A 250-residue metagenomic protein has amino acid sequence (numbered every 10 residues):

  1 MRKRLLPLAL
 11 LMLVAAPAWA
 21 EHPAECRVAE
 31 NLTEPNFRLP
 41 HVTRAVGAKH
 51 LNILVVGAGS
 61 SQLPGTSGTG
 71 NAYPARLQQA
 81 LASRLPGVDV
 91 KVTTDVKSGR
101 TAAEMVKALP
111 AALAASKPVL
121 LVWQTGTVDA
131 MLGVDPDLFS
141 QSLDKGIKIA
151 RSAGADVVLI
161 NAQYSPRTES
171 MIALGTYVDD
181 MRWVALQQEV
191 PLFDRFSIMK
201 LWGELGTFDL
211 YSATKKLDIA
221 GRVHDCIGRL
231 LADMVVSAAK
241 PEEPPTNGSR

Functional and structural regions predicted by a protein language model:
M1-P7: Bacterial N-terminal signal peptides that target proteins for export
A15-P17: N-terminal signal peptide c-region/cleavage motif recognized by signal peptidases
H22-A29, T94-R100, V122-M131, L186 (+1 more regions): Cell-envelope and extracellular/periplasmic
H22-T94, A111-K117: Serine-esterase "nucleophile elbow" of acetyl-processing enzymes
N52-V55, P86-S116, V128-L159: Internal alpha/beta domain cores that form substrate/cofactor-binding pockets in large enzymes and binding proteins
G59-Q62, K97-A103, G126-M131, Q163-R167 (+1 more regions): Solvent-exposed loop/turn segments at secondary-structure junctions within structured extracellular/periplasmic domains
Q124-T127, I147-V178: Active-site segments of SGNH/GDSL-like serine hydrolases that catalyze O-acetyl group transfer/hydrolysis on lipids
Y164-R250: Catalytic His-Asp segment of secreted/periplasmic serine-dependent ester chemistry enzymes
